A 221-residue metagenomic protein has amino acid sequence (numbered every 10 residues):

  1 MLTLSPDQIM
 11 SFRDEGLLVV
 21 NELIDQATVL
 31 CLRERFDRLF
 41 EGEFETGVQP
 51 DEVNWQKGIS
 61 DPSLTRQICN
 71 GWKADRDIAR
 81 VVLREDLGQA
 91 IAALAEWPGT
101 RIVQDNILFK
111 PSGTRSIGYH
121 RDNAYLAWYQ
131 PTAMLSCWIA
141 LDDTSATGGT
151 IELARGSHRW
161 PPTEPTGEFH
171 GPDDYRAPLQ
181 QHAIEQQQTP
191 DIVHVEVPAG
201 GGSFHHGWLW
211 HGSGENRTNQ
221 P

Functional and structural regions predicted by a protein language model:
M1-E15, N21-Y119, Y125-W128, T166: Non-heme Fe(II)-dependent double-stranded beta-helix
G42-N54, I59-S60, T163-F169, A199-F204 (+1 more regions): Non-heme Fe(II)/2-oxoglutarate
A79, A124-W128, I139-D142, G149 (+2 more regions): Short helix-to-loop capping/linker segments positioned immediately adjacent to catalytic or ligand/cofactor-binding
N106, R121-N123, I139-D143, R155: Short, structured patches in soluble enzyme cores that scaffold and shape functional sites
I117-A124, G207-S213: Histidine-centered catalytic micro-motifs
Q130-T132: Short, glycine/small-residue-enriched coil/turn segments at secondary-structure junctions
S136-I139, R155, H205, Q220-P221: A short hydrophobic beta-strand segment most commonly corresponding to one strand of the jelly-roll/cupin
T144-W210: Double-stranded beta-helix
